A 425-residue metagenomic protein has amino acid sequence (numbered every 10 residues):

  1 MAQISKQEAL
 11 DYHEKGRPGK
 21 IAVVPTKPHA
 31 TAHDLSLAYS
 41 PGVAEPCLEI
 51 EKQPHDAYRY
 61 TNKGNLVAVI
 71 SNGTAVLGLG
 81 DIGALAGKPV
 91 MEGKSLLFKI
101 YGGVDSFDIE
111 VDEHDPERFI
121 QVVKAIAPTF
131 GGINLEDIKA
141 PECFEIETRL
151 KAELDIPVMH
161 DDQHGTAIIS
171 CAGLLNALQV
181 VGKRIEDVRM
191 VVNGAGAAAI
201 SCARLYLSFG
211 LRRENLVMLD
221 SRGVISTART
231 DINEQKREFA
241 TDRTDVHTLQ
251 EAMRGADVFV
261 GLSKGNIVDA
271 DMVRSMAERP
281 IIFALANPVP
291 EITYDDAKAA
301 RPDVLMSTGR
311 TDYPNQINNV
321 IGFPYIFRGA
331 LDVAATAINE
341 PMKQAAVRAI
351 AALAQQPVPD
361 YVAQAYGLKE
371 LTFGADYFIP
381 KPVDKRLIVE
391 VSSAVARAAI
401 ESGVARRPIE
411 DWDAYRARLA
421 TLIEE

Functional and structural regions predicted by a protein language model:
M1-V158, S392, R397-P408, L422-E425: N-terminal ligand-binding/catalytic initiation module
Y58-K63, K99-I100, A125-A127, K151-A152 (+7 more regions): Solvent-exposed alpha-helices and their adjacent loops that cap or buttress functional pockets in soluble metabolic
N72-T74, I82, V111-D112, D137-A140 (+5 more regions): Short, ordered loop/turn segments at secondary-structure junctions
L77, I82-G102, L154, H160 (+2 more regions): Glycine-rich phosphate/diphosphate-binding loop of Rossmann-like nucleotide-binding domains
D108, N134-D137, V158-D161, V192 (+5 more regions): General beta-strand structural signal in soluble alpha/beta enzymes
D161-D162, V181-K183, A284-I409: Adenosine-phosphate binding glycine-rich loop
R237-L305, R310-D312: Rossmann-like adenosine-cofactor binding region
